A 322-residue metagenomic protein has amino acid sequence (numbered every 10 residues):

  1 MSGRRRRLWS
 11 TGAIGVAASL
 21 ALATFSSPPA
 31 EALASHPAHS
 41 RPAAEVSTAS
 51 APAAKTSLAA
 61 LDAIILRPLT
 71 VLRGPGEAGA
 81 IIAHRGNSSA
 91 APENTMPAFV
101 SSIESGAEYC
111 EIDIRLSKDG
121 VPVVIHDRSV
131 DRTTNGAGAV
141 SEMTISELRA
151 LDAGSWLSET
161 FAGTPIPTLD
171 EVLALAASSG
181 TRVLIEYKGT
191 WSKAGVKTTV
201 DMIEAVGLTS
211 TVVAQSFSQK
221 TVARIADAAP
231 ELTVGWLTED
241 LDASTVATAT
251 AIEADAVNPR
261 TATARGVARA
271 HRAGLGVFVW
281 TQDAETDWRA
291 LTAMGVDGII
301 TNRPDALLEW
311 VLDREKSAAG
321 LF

Functional and structural regions predicted by a protein language model:
S2-A17, A21-F322: Phosphate-group recognition and catalysis centered on beta-loop-alpha active-site segments
